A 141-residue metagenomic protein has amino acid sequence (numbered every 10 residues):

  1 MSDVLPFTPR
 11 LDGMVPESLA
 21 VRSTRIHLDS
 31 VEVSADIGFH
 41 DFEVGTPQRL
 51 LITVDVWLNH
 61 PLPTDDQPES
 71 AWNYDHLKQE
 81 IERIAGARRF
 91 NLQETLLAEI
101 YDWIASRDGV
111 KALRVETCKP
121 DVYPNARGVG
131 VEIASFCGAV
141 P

Functional and structural regions predicted by a protein language model:
M1-P141: N-terminal, polar/charged subdomain of small-to-medium soluble alpha/beta proteins
